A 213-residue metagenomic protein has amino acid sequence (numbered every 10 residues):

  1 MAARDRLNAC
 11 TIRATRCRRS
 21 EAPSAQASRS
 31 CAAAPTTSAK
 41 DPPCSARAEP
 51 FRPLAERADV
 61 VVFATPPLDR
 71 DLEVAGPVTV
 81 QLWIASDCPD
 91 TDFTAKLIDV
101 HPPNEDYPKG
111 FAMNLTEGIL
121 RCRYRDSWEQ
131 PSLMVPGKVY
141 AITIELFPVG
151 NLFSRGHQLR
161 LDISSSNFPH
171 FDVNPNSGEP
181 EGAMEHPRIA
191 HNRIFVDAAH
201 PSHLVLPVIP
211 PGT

Functional and structural regions predicted by a protein language model:
M1-T213: C-terminal, loop-rich substrate-recognition/catalytic regions characterized by aromatic stacking residues
